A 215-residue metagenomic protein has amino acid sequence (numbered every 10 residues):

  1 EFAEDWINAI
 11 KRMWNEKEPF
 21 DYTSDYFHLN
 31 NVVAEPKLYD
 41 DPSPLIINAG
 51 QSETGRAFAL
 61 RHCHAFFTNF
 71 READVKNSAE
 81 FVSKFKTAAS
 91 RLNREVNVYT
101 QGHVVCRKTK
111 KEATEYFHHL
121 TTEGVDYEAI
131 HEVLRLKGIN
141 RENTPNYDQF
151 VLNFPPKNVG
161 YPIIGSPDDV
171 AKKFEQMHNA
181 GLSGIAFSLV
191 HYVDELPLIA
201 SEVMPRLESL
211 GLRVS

Functional and structural regions predicted by a protein language model:
E1-D40, A73-N179, E208-S215: An alpha-helical appendage that flanks or caps ligand/catalytic pockets
L45-A49, H64-T68, V96-H103, I185-F187: Hydrophobic faces of well-ordered beta-strands that scaffold small-molecule active sites in alpha/beta enzyme cores
S52: Ligand-binding pocket segment of bilobal, Venus flytrap-like solute-binding proteins
R56-L60, E175: Alpha-helical segments flanking ligand/cofactor-binding loops in enzyme cores
R61-H62, A180: Structural motif
F70-V75, F187-A200: Glycine-rich, proline-tolerant flexible connector loops at the mouths of alpha/beta enzymes
G160-I164, S183-V190, D194: Outer-membrane beta-barrel pore domains
